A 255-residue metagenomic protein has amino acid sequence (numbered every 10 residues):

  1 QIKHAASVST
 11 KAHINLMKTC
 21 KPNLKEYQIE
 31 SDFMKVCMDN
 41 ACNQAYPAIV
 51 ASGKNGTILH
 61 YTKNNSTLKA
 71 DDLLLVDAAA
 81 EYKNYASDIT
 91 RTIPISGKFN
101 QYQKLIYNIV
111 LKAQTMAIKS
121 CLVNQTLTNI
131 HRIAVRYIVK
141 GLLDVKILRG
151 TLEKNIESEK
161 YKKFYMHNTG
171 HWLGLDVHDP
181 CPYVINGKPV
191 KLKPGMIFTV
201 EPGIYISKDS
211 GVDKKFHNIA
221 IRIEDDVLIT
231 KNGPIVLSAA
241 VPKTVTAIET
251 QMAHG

Functional and structural regions predicted by a protein language model:
Q1-G255: Active-site neighborhoods and metal-handling regions in enzymes and metal-associated proteins
